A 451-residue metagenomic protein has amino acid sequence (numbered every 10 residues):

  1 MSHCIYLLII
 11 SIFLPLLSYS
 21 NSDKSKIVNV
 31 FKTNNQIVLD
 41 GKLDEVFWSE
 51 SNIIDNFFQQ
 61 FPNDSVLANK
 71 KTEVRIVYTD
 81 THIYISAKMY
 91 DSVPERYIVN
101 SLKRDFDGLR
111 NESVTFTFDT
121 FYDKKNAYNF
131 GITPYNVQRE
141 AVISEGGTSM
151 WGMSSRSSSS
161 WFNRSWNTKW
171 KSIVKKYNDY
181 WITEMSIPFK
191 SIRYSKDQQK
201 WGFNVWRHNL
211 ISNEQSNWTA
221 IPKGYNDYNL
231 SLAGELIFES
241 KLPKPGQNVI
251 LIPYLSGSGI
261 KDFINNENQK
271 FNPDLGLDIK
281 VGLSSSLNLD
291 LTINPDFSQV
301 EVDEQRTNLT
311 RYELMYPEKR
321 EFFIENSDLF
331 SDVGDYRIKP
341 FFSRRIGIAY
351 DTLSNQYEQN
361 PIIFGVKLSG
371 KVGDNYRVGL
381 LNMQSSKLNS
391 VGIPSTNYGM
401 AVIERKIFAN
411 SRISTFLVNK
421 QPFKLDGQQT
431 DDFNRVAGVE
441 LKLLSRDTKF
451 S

Functional and structural regions predicted by a protein language model:
M1-I5: Positively charged n-region of N-terminal signal peptides that target proteins for export
Y6-P15: Bacterial N-terminal signal peptides
Y19-K406, S411-T415: Structural preference for beta-rich elements and adjacent junctions enriched in aromatics
K387-S451: Beta-propeller domains
